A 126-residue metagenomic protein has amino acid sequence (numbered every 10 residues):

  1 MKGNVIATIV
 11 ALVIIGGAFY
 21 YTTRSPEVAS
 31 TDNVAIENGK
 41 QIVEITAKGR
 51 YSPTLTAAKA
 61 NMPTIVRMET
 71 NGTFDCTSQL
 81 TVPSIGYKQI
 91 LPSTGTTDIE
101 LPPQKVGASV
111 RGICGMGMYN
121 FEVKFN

Functional and structural regions predicted by a protein language model:
M1-E44: Extracytoplasmic entry segments of secretory-pathway proteins
S25-E37, L91-N126: Extracellular/periplasmic metallocenter environments
D32-P63: N-terminal edge beta-strand
I42, P63, D75-Q79, S109 (+1 more regions): Exposed beta-strand and adjacent loop surfaces of beta-rich binding modules that mediate intermolecular recognition
A47-T54, V82-I85, D98-I99: N-terminal post-signal-peptidase region of extra-cytosolic proteins
T54-T73, T97-R111: Beta-strand cores of secreted/periplasmic/IMS beta-sandwich domains, seen most often in copper-related folds
M62, I85, G117-Y119: A generic "binding-loop/recognition-motif" signal
F74-P92, E122: Histidine- and aromatic-enriched segments that form or immediately flank copper-ligand environments
